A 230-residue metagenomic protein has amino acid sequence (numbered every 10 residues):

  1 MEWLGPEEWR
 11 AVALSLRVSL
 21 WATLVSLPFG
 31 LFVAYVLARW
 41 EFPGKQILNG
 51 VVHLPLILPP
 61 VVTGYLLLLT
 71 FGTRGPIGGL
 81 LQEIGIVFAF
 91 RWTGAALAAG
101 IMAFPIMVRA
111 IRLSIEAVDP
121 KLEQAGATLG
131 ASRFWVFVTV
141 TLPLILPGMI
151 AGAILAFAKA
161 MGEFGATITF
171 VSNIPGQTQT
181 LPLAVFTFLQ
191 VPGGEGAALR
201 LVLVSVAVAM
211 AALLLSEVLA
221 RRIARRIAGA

Functional and structural regions predicted by a protein language model:
M1-E7, F170-L213: Interhelical loop and adjacent transmembrane-helix boundary motif in polytopic membrane transport permeases
M1-L24, V36-K45, E83, T187-G196: Periplasmic/extracellular loop-to-transmembrane helix junction in inner-membrane transport proteins
M1-W3, W9, G64-G100, F170-I174: Membrane-interfacial helix termini and adjacent extracytoplasmic/periplasmic loops of multi-pass transporters
S19, T23-L31, Y35, V61 (+7 more regions): Hydrophobic positions within alpha-helical transmembrane segments of bacterial inner-membrane proteins
W21-V52, Y65-L67, L80, S114-E116 (+4 more regions): Transmembrane-helix boundary motif in ABC transporter permease subunits
L24, V108-I111, I115, D119 (+1 more regions): Transmembrane alpha-helices
G44, P105, R112-E123, A127-T128 (+1 more regions): C-terminal transmembrane helix and the adjacent membrane-cytosol boundary/short C-terminal tail of inner/organellar
G72-T73, M149-T187: Non-cytoplasmic
